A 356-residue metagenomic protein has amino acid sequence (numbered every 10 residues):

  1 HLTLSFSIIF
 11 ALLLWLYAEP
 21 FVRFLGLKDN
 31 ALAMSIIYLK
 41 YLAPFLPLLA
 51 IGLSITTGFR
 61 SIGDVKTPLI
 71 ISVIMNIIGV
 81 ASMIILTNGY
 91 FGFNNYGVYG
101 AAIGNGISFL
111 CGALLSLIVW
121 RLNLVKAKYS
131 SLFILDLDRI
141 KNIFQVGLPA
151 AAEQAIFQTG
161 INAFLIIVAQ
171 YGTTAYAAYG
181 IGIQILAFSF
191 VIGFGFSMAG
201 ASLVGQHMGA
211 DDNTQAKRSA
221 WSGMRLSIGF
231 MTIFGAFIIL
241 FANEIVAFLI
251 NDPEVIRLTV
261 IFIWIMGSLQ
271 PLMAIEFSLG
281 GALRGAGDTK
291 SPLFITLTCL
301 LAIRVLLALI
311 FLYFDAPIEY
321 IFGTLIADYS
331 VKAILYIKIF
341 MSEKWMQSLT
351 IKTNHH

Functional and structural regions predicted by a protein language model:
H1-L12, L49-P68, A178-A242, M273-T296: Small-residue-rich hydrophobic transmembrane alpha-helices
H1-P47, F93-L148, V204-L269, F311-H356: Short alpha-helical transmembrane segments in multi-pass integral membrane proteins
I9, L13, A43, P47-L48 (+13 more regions): Residue-level hotspots within pore-lining transmembrane alpha-helices of multi-pass secondary transporters
L14, T57, M83, T87 (+8 more regions): Structural signal for membrane-spanning alpha-helices in multi-pass inner-membrane proteins, emphasizing helix cores
Y41, S108-G112, S116, W120 (+2 more regions): Transmembrane helical elements of multi-pass membrane transporters/channels
L42-S61, P68-N76, A101-L117, F194-S197 (+3 more regions): Short runs within selected transmembrane alpha-helices of multi-pass transporters and secretion channels
S61-I62, G92-N95, Q170-T173, H207-A210 (+2 more regions): Helix-loop interface residues and adjacent transmembrane-helix termini in multi-pass membrane transporters, primarily
I85, F277, A302-L312: Transmembrane alpha-helical segments of integral membrane proteins
